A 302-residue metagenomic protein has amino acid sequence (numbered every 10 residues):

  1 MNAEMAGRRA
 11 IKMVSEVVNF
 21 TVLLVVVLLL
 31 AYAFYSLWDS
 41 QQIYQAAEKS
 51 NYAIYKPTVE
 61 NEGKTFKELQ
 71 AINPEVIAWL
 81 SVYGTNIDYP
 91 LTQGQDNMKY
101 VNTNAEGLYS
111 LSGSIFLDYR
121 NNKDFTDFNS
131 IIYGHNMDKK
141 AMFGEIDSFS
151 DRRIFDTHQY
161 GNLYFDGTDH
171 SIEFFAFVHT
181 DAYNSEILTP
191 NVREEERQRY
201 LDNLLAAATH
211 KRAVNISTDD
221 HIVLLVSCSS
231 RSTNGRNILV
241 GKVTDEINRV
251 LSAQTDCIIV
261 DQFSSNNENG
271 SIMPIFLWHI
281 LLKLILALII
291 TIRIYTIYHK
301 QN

Functional and structural regions predicted by a protein language model:
M1-S15, N302: N-terminal Lys/Arg-rich, disordered targeting/topogenic segments
M5-R8, D124, I272: N-terminal hydrophobic alpha-helix used for membrane targeting or insertion
A10-M13, I43, I290: Intrinsically disordered, low-complexity regulatory regions that flank transcription factor DNA-binding cores
V14-A31, H279-I285: Alpha-helical transmembrane segments
V18, C257-L284: Juxtamembrane/start-of-transmembrane alpha-helix segments at the extracytoplasmic/lumenal side of membrane anchors
F20, V27-S265, R293: Solvent-exposed, non-transmembrane regions of membrane-associated and secreted proteins
L284-I297: Alpha-helical transmembrane segments
